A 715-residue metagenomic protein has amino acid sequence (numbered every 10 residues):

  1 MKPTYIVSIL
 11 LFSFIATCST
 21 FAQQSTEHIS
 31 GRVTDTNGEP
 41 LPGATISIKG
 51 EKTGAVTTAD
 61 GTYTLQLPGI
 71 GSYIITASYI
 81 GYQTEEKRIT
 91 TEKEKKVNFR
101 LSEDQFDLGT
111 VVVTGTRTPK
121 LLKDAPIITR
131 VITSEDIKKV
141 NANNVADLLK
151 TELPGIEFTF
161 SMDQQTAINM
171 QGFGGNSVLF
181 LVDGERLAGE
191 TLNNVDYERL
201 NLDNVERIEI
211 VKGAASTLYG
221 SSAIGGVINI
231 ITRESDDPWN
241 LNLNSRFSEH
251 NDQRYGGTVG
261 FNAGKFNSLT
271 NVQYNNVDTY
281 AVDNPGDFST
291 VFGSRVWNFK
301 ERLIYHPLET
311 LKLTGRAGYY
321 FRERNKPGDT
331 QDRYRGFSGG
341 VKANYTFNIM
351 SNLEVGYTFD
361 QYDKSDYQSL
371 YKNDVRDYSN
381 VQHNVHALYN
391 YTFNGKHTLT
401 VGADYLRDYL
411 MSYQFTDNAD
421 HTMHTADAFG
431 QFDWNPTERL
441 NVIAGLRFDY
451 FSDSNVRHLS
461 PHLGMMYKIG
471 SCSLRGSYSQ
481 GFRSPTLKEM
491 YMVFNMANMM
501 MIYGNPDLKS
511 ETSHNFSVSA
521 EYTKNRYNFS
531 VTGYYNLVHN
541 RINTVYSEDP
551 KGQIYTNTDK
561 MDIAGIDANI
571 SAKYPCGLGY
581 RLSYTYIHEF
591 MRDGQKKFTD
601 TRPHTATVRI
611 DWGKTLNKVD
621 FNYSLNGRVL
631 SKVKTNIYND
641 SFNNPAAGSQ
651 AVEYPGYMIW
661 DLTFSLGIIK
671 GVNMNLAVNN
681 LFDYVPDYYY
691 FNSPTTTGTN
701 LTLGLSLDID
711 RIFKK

Functional and structural regions predicted by a protein language model:
S8, G260, I304-H306, S479 (+2 more regions): Conserved C-terminal beta-signal and adjacent last beta-strands/turns of outer-membrane beta-barrel proteins
T34, E39, A44-K49, S78-Y82 (+2 more regions): Short, acidic, small-residue-rich periplasmic hinge/interaction motif at the N-terminus of Gram-negative outer-membrane
E51-T62: Short, acidic Ser/Thr/Gly-rich low-complexity loop/linker segments typical of extracellular and cell-surface proteins
T64-Q66, F158, E185-K212: Short acidic/polar hinge/loop motifs at secondary-structure boundaries that mediate gating or recognition
K95-R100, V145-E152, Q164-N169, L181 (+4 more regions): N-terminal periplasmic accessory domains that precede and gate Gram-negative outer-membrane beta-barrel machines
T217, N229, D236-W239, R246 (+1 more regions): Periplasmic-side early beta-strands and strand-to-turn transitions of outer-membrane beta-barrels
T330-T346, Y378, S473, Q480-V538 (+3 more regions): Outer-membrane beta-barrel signature, preferentially recognizing the C-terminal barrel domain of Gram-negative
N435-V442, Y534-L537, T556-I637: Gram-negative outer-membrane beta-barrel transporters
